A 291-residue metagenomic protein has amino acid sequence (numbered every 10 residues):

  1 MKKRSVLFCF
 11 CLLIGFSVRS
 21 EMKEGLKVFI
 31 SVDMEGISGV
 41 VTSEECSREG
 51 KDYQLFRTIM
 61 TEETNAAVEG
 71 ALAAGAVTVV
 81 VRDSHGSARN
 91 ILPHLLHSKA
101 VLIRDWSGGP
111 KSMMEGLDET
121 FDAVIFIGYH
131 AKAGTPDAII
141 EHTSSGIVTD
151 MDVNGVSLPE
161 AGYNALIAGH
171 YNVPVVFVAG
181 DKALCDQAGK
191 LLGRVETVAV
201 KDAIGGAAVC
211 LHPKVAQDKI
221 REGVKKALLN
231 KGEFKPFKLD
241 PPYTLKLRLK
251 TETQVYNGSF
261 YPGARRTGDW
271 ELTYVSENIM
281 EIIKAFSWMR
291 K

Functional and structural regions predicted by a protein language model:
M1-R4: Positively charged n-region of N-terminal signal peptides that target proteins for export
C11-R19: Hydrophobic h-region of N-terminal signal peptides that target proteins for export in Gram-negative bacteria
F29-E45, F56: N-terminal glycine-rich anion-binding loops that anchor highly charged ligand groups
C46-A66: Short catalytic helix/loop segments, enriched in acidic residues and glycine and frequently bearing histidine
V79, A216-K219, G223-K291: C-terminal accessory domains and tails appended to enzymatic cores
S98-L117: A glycine-rich helix N-cap at a beta->alpha junction
S145-Y171, G180-A183: Active-site glycine-rich loop that binds ribose-phosphate moieties when present
I167-V175, A179-K225: Active-site rim beta-loop-alpha module in soluble metabolic enzymes
